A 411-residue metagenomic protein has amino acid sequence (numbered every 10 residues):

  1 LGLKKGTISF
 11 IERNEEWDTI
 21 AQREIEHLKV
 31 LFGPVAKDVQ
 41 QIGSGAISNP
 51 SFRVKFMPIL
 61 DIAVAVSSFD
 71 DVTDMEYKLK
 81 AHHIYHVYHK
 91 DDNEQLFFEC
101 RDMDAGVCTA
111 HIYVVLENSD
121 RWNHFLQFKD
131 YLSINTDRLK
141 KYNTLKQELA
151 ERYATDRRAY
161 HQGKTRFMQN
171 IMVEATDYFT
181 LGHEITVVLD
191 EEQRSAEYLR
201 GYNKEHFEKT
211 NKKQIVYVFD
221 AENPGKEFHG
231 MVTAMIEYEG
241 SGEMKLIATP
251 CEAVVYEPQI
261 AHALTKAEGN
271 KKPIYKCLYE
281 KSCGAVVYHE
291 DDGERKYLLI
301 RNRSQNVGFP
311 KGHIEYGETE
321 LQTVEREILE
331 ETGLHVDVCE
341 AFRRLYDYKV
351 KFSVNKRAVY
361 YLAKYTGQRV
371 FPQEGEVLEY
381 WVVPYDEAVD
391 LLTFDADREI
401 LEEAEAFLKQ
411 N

Functional and structural regions predicted by a protein language model:
L1-Q40, Q169, V173, V218: Helical scaffold of the NTase/Pol beta-like nucleotidyltransferase catalytic core
I11-E24, L28, V66-C100: Metal-dependent nucleotidyltransferase catalytic core
L28-D70, H229-M231: Active-site nucleotide-donor binding segment shared across nucleotidyl transfer reactions
V87-T144, L362: Conserved, surface-exposed functional patches that form binding/active-site neighborhoods
D120-T180: Catalytic cores of NTP-dependent nucleotidyl/adenyl transfer enzymes across multiple folds
K213-F219, M231, P273-Y297: Conserved N-terminal beta-strand and adjoining loop/helix that marks the start of the Nudix/MutT-like hydrolase domain
E239-C251, G293-H335: Conserved Nudix-box catalytic region and its N-terminal flanking loop in Nudix hydrolases and closely related
H313-E403: Unchanged
